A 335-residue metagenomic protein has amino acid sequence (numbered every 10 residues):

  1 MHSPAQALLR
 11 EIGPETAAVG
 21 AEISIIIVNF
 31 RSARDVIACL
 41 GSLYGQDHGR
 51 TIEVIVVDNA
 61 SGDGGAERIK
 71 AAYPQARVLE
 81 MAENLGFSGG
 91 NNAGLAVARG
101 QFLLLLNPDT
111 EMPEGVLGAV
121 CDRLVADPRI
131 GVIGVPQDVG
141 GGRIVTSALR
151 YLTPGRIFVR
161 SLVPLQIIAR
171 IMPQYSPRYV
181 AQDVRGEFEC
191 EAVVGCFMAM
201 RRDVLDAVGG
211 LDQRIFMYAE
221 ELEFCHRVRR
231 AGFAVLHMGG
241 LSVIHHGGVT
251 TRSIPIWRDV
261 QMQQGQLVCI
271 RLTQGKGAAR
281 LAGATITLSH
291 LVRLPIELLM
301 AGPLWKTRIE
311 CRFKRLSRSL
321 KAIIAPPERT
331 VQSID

Functional and structural regions predicted by a protein language model:
G41-T51: Short, acidic, metal-binding catalytic loop of nucleotide-sugar glycosyltransferases
S42, D58-A66, E83, P113: A conserved acidic beta->alpha catalytic loop
E80-A98: Glycine-rich, basic loop-to-helix element that forms the pyrophosphate-binding segment of sugar-nucleotide handling
L103: Short aromatic/hydrophobic "clamp" motif used to bind/position activated sugar donors
E114-A148: Conserved donor NDP-sugar-binding/catalytic core segment of glycosyltransferases
D138, H226, R230-T307: Active-site-adjacent helix/loop segment of glycosyltransferases that harbors family-specific signature motifs
L152-C190: Short, flexible, basic/aromatic active-site loop/helix in glycosyltransferases
D183-S242: A short, conserved alpha-helix in the catalytic core of glycosyltransferases
